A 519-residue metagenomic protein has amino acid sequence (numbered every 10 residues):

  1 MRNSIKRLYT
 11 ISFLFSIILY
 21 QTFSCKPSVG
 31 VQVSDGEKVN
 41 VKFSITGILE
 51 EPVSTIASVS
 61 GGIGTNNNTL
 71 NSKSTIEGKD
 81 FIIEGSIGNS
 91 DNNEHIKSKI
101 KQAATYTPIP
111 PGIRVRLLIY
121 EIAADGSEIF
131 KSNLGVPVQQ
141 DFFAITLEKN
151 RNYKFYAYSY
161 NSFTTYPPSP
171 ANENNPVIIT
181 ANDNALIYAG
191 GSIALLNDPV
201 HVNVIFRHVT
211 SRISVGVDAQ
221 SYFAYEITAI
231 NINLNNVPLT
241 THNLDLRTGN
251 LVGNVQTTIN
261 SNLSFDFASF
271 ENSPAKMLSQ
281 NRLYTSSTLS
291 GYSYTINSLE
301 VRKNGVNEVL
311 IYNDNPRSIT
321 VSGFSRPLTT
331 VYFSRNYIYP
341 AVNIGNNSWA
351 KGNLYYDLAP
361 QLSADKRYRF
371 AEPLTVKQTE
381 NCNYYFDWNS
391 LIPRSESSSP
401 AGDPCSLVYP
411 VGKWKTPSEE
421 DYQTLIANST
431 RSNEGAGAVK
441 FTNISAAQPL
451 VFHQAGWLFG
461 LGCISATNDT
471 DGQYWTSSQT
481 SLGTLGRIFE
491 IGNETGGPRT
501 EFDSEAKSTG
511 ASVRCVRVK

Functional and structural regions predicted by a protein language model:
R2-N3, Q21-P340, W349, Y355 (+2 more regions): Sec-type signal peptide cleavage vicinity
R2-S12: Bacterial N-terminal signal peptides that target proteins for export
I11-T22: Bacterial N-terminal signal peptides
A103-P110, S395-E396, C463-S465, D503-A506: Short consensus segments that form the blades of beta-propeller domains, in both extracellular/periplasmic
G112-V115, N150-K154, T210-R212, I227-A229 (+9 more regions): Extracellular structured ligand-interaction cores
S169-L186, S192-A194, P360-S399, T430-A446 (+2 more regions): Surface-exposed intrinsically disordered loops and tails
Y339, G345-N347, K351-T430, P498-R514: Short aromatic-cysteine micro-motif
V408-K413, E419-K519: C-terminal, surface-exposed recognition/capping segments
